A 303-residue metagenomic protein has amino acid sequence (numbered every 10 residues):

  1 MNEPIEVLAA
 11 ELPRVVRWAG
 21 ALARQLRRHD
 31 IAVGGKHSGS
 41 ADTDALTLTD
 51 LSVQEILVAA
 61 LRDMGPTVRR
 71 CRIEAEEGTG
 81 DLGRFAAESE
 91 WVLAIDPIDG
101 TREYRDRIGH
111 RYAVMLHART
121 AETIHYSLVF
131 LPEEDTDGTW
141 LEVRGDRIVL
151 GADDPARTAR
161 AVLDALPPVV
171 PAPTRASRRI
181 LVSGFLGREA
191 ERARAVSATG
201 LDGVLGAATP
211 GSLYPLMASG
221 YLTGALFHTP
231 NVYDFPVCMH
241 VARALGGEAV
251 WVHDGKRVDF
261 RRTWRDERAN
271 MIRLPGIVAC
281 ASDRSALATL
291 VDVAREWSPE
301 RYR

Functional and structural regions predicted by a protein language model:
M1-I98, R295-R303: N-terminal subdomain of lithium-sensitive/metallo-dependent phosphomonoesterases centered on the IMPase/IPPase/PAP
M1-R14, R194-R303: Oxyanion/phosphate-interacting regions
A23, D50, L61, T101 (+3 more regions): Residue-level signal for inorganic ion chemistry
E76, F130, H228: Conserved residues at the C-terminal ends of beta-strands
R84, V149-A176, D254-I272: Charged, glycine/proline-rich intrinsically disordered loops and linkers
F85-G151: DPxDG-like acidic metal-binding loop motif
T123-I124, I148-G151, P155-T158, R284-A288: Short helix-loop capping/hinge motifs at secondary-structure junctions, enriched in acidic/polar residues
A165-A208: Short loop->beta-strand "edge-of-pocket" segments that line small-molecule binding or catalytic clefts across diverse
